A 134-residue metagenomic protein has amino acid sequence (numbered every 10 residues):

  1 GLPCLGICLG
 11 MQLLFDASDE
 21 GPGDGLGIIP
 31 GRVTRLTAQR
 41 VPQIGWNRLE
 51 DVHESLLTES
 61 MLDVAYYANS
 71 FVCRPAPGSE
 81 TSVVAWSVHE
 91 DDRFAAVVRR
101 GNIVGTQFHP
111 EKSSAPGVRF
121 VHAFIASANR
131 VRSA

Functional and structural regions predicted by a protein language model:
G1-G45: Cysteine-nucleophile active-site neighborhood
R32-A134: Amide-donor transfer/coupling interface in amidating biosynthetic enzymes
